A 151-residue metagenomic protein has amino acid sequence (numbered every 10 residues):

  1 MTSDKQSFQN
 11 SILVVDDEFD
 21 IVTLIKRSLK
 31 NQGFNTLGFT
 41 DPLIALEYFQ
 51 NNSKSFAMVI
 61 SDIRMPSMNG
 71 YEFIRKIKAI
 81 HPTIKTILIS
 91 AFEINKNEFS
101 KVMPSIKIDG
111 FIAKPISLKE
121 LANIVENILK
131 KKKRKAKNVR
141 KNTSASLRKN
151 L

Functional and structural regions predicted by a protein language model:
M1-S11, K26, S117-L151: Non-catalytic signal-transmission and effector/linker regions of two-component phosphorelay proteins
F19-L37, I106: Two-component/phosphorelay signaling modules centered on CheY-like receiver
G38-M58: Acidic, metal-coordinating helix/loop segments flanking the phosphotransfer/catalytic sites of two-component signaling
T40-D41, N69-R75: Acidic catalytic/metal-coordinating carboxylates
D62: Active-site residues of response regulator receiver
M65: Receiver (REC) domain active-site loop signature in two-component systems and cognate sites in sensor histidine kinases
E72, E93-G110, K119, N123 (+1 more regions): Alpha4 helix (beta4-alpha4-beta5 surface) of REC/receiver domains from two-component response regulators
I89-A91: Hydrophobic/aromatic residues positioned on beta-strands within the core alpha/beta folds
